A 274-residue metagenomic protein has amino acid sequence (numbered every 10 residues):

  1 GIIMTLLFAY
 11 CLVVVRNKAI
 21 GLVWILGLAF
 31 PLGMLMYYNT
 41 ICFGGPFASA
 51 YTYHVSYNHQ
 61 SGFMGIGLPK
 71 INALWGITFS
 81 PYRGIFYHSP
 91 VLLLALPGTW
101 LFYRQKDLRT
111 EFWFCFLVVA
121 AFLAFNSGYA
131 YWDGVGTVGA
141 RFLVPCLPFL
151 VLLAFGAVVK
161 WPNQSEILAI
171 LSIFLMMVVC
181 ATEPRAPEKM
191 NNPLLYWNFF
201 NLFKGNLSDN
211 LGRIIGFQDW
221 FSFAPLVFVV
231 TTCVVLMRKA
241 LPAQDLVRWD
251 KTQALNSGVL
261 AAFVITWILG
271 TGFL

Functional and structural regions predicted by a protein language model:
G1-V13, I85, S89-P90, R141 (+1 more regions): Transmembrane helices and adjacent periplasmic/lumenal helix-loop junctions of polyprenol-phosphate-dependent
I3-L32, L96-D107, L152: Perimembrane helix-loop-helix junctions
A9-Y10, F86-R109, L150-G156, N163-I173 (+2 more regions): Hydrophobic, aromatic-rich transmembrane alpha-helices and their immediate juxtamembrane boundary segments
A19-L26, V229-F273: Start-transfer (signal-anchor) and selected internal transmembrane alpha helices of multi-pass inner/ER membrane
G21-G98, C115-N126, L171-N192: Membrane-lumen/periplasm interface segments of specific transmembrane helices in polyprenyl phosphate-linked
A29-F30, K106-Y129, D250-G272: Transmembrane alpha-helix segments characteristic of polytopic inner-membrane glycan-assembly/cell-envelope
A73-L96, L108-C115, T137-A140, S208-V229: Membrane-interface anchor segments at the N-terminal boundary of transmembrane helices in multi-pass membrane enzymes
L168-W249, L274: Membrane-embedded, lumen/periplasm-facing catalytic core of multi-pass transferases that use lipid-linked donors
